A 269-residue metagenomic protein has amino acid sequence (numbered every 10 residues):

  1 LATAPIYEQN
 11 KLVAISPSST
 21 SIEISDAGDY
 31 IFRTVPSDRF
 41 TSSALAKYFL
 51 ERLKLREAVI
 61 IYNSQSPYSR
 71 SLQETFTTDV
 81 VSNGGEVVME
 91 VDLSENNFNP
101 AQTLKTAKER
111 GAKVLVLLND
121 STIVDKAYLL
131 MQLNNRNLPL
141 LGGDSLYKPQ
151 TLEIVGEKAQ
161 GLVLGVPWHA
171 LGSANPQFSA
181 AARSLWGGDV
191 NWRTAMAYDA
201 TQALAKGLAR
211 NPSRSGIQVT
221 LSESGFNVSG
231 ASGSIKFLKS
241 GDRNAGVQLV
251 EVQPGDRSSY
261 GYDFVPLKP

Functional and structural regions predicted by a protein language model:
L1-P269: Extracytosolic ligand-binding ectodomains
